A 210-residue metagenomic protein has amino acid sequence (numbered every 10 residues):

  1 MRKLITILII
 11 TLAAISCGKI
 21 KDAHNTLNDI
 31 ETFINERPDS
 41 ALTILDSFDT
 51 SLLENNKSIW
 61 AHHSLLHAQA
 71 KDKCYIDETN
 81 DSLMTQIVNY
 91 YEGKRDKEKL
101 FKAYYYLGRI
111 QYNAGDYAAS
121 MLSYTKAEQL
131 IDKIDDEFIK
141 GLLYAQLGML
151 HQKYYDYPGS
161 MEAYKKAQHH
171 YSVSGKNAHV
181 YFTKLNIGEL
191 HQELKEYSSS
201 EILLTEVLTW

Functional and structural regions predicted by a protein language model:
L4-A13: Sec-dependent N-terminal signal peptides
A14-W210: A "functional boundary" signal
